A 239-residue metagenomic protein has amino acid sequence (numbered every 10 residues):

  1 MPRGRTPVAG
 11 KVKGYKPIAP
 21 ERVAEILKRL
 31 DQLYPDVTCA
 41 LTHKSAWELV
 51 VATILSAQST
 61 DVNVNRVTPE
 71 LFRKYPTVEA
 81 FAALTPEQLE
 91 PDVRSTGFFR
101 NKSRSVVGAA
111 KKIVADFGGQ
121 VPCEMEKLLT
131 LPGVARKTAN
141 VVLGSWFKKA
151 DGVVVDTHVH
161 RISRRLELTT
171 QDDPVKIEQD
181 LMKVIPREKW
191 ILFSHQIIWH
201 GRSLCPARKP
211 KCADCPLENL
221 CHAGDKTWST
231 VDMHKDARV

Functional and structural regions predicted by a protein language model:
M1-R5: N-terminal acidic, proline/glycine-rich, low-complexity intrinsically disordered segments
P7, K11-D236: Catalytic cores of DNA base-excision repair glycosylases
V239: Phosphate-centric recognition/catalysis
